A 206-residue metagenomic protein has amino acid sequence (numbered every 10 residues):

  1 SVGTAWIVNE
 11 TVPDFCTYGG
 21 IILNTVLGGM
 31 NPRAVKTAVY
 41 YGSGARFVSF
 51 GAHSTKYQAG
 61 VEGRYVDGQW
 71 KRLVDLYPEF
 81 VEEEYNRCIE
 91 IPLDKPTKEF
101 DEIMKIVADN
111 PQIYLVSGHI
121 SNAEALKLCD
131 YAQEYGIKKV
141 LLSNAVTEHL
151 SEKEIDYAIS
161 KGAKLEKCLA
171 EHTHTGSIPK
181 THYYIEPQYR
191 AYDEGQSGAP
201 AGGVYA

Functional and structural regions predicted by a protein language model:
S1-F15: An N-terminally biased module of ancient metal coordination in phosphate/nucleic-acid-related enzymes
G3, N31-V35, F100, T181-E186: Well-ordered, non-membrane alpha-helical segments in soluble/globular domains
V8-V12, A132, Y192: Conserved hydrophobic residues forming the short capping helix/wall of the S-adenosyl-L-methionine
F15, G28-S143, T147: Extended substrate/RNA-proximal surfaces in nucleic-acid metabolism proteins
Y18-T25: A short, structured active-site edge motif that brings together acidic residues
I21, G51-A52, L169: Residues at the C-termini of beta-strands that transition into short coil/loop
F47-V48, K105-I106, L128, E134-A206: Active-site-adjacent C-terminal substructures of enzyme catalytic domains
